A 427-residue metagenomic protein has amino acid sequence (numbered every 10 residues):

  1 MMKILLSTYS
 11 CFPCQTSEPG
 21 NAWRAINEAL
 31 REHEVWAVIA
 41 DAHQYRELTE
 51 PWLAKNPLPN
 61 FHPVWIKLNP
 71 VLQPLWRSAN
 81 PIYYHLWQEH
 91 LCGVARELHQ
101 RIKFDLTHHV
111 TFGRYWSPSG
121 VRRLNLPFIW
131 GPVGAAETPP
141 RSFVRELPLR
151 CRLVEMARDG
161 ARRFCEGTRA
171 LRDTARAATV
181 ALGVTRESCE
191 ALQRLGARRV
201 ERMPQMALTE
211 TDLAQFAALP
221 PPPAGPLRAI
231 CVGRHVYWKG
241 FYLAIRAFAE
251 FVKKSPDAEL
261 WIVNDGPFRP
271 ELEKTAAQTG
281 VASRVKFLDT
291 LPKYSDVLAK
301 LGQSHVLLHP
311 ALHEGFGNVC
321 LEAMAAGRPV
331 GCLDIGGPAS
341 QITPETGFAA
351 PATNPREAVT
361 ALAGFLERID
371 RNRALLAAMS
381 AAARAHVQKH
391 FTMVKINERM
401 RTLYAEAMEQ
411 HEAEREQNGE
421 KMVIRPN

Functional and structural regions predicted by a protein language model:
L5, V133, P220-K239, I245-F248 (+1 more regions): Conserved donor-binding/catalytic core segment of Leloir-type glycosyltransferases
G20, L227, R234-E250, P267-E273 (+1 more regions): A conserved mid-protein helix/loop that constitutes part of the nucleotide-sugar donor-binding site
A161-A218, A224: Donor nucleotide-sugar binding/catalytic pocket of nucleotide-sugar-dependent glycosyltransferases
E273-L291: Nucleotide-activated donor-binding/catalytic signature segment of Leloir-type glycosyltransferases, i.e., the conserved
A299-S304: Short alpha-helical donor nucleotide-sugar binding micro-motif in glycosyltransferases
L312: Aromatic "clamp/platform" in nucleotide-sugar-dependent glycosyltransferases that forms part of the donor/acceptor
P329-C332: Short hydrophobic beta-strand element within catalytic cores of glycosyltransferases and related nucleotide-activated
A339-E367, L375: Change "using UDP/GDP/dTDP sugars" to "using nucleotide sugars
